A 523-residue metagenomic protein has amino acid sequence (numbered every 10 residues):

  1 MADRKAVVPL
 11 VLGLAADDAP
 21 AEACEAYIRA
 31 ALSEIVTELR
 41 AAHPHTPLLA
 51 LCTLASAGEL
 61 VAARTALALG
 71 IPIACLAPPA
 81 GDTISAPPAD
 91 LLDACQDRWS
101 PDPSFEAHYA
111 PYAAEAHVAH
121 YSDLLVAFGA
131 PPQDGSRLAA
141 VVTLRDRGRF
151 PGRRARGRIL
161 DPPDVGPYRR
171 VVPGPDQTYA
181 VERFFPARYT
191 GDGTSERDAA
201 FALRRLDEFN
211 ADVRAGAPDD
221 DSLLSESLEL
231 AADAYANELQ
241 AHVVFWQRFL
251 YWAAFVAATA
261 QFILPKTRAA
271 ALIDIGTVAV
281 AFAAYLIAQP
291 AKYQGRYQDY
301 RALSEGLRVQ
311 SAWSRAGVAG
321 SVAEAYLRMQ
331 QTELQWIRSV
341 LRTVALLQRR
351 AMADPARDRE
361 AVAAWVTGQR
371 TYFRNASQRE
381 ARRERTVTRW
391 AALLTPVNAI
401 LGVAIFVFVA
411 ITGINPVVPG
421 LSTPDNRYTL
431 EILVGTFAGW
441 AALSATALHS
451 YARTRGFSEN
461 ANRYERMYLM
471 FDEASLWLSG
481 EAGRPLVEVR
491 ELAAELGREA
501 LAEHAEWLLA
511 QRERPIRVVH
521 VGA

Functional and structural regions predicted by a protein language model:
A2-P173: Acidic/glycine-enriched connector segments
V171-L393, V403-A523: Conserved non-transmembrane functional hotspots
